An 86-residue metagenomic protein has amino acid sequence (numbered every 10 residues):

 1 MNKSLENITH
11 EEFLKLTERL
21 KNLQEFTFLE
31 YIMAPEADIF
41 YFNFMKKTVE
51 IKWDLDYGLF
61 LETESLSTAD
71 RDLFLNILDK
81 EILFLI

Functional and structural regions predicted by a protein language model:
M1-E6, F40-N43, F60-T63: Generic recognition of long tandem-repeat/solenoid scaffolds
M1-P35: Negatively charged, low-complexity tracts enriched in Asp/Glu with abundant Ser/Thr
L14, T27-L29, N43-M45, L75 (+1 more regions): Compositionally biased, low-structure terminal segments
E18-L20, L29, T48-D56, D79: A generic structural signal for ordered alpha-helices
F26-E50: Amphipathic, interaction-prone secondary-structure segments
V49-L73: Intrinsically disordered, low-complexity regulatory segments enriched in Ser/Thr/Pro and charged residues
T68-I86: Mixed-charge, Lys/Arg-enriched low-complexity segments
